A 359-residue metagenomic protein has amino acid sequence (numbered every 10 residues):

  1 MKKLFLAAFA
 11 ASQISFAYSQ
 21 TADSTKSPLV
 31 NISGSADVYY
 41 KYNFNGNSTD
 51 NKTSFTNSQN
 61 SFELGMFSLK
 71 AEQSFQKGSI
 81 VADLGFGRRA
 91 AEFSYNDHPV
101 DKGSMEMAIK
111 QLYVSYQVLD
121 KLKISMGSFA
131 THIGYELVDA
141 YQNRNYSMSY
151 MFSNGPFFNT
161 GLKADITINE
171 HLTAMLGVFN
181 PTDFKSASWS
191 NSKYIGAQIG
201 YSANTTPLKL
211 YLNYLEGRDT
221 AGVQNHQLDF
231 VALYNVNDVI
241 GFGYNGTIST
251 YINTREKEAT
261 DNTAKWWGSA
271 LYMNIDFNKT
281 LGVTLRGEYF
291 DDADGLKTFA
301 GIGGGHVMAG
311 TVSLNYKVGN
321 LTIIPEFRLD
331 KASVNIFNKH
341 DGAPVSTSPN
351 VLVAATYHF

Functional and structural regions predicted by a protein language model:
M1-S24: Bacterial Sec-dependent N-terminal signal peptides
T21-D23, Y39, F44-S61, A91-Q111 (+2 more regions): Surface-exposed coil loops of outer-membrane beta-barrel proteins
K26-P28, I32, F75-K77, D120-K121 (+5 more regions): Short coil turns and loop connectors of transmembrane beta-barrels in diderm outer membranes and organellar homologs
N31-S35, V81-G87, S125-G127, G177 (+3 more regions): Outer-envelope exported proteins of Gram-negative bacteria
G34, V38, N60, L64 (+11 more regions): Residues on the lipid-exposed face of transmembrane beta-strands in outer-membrane beta-barrel proteins
T53-T56, A90-F93, H98-M105, L137 (+2 more regions): Outer-membrane beta-barrel pore domains
N57-R89: Glycine- and aromatic-enriched membrane insertion/assembly motifs of diderm outer-membrane and organelle channel
G65, A108, D120, F158 (+5 more regions): Exposed loop/turn and edge beta-strand positions of beta-sandwich/beta-sheet ligand-binding modules
